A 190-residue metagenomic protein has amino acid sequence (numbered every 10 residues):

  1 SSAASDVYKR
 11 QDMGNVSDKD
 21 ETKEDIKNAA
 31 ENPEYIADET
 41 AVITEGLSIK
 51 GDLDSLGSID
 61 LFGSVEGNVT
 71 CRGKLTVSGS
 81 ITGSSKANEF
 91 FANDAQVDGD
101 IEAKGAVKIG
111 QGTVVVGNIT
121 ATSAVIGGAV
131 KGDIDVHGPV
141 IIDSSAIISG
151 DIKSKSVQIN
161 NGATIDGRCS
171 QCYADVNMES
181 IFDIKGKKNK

Functional and structural regions predicted by a protein language model:
S1-Y8: Short, small-residue-biased leader/transition segments that mark boundaries at the very start of proteins
A4, E24-D25, K188-N189: Intrinsic disorder/low-complexity segments enriched in polar/small residues
S5, G14, S156, N160-D175: Intrinsically disordered, low-complexity glycine/proline-rich and charged
D18-L47, L53: N-terminal domain-start segments of secreted/luminal proteins
T40, G46, K50-D52, L56-S58 (+20 more regions): Detector for repetitive beta-architecture
D166-K190: C-terminal segments of enzyme domains that contribute to small-molecule binding surfaces
